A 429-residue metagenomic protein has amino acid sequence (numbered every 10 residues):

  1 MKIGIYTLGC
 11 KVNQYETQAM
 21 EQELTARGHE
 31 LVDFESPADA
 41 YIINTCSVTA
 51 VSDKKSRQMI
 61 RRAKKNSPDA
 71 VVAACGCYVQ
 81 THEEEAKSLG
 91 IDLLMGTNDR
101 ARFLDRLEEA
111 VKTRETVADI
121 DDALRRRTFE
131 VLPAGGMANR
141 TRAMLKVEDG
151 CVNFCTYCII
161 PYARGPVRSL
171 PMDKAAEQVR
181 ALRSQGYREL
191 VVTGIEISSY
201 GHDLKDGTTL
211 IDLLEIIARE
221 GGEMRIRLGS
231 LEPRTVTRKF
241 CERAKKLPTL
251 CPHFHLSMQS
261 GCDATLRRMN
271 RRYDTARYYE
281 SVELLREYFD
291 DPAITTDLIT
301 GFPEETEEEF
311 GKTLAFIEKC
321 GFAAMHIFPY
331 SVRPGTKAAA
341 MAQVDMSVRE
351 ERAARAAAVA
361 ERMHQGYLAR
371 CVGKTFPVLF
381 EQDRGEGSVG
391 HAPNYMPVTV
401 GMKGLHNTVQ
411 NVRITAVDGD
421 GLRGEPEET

Functional and structural regions predicted by a protein language model:
M1-Y200, T209, K239, L250 (+8 more regions): Proteins enriched for Cys/Gly/acidic motifs involved in redox and nucleic-acid/cofactor modification
K2, S67-P68, E220-R227: Short, surface-exposed connector motifs at secondary-structure boundaries
A73-A74, I226-G229: Short catalytic-loop micro-motif centered on adjacent basic/acidic residues
E83, G194-D203, T235-K239, M258-M269 (+4 more regions): Flexible glycine/acidic-rich beta-alpha junction loops that bind and position SAM and/or redox cofactors in anaerobic
A138-T141, C151-V152, L250, S260 (+5 more regions): Short flexible coil/turn linkers enriched for glycine and charged/polar residues that connect secondary-structure
A175, V192, L228, L256 (+6 more regions): Conserved, mostly hydrophobic/aromatic
S184, I211-D212, I216-R225, T237-T296: Radical SAM/AdoMet-radical enzyme domain recognition
A340-T429: Terminal RNA-binding accessory module
